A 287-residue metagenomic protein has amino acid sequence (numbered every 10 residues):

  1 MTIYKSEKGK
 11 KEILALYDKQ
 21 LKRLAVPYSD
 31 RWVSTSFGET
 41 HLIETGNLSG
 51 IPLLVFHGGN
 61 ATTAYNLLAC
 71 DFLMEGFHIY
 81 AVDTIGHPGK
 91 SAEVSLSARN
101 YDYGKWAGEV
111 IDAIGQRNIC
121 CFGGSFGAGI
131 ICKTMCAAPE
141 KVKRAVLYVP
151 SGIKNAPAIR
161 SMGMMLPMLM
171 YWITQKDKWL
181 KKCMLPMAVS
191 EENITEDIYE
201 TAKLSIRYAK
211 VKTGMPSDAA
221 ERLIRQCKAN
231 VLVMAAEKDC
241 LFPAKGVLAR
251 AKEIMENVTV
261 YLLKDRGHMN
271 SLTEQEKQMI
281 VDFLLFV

Functional and structural regions predicted by a protein language model:
M1-I51, F77, V281-V287: Alpha/beta-hydrolase fold catalytic core
G38-G89: Conserved HGGG/HGGXW glycine-rich cap/lid loop of the alpha/beta-hydrolase fold
Y80-F122: Active-site loop/oxyanion-hole signature of alpha/beta-hydrolase fold enzymes
C132-C136, V142-W172: Flexible "cap/lid" loop of the alpha/beta hydrolase fold
A158-S161, I173-C227: Conserved alpha/beta-hydrolase catalytic His-Asp/Glu region
C227, V233-A235, D239: Short beta-strand/loop motif that positions the catalytic acidic residue of the alpha/beta-hydrolase fold
K238-F242, M269: Acidic catalytic loop of the alpha/beta-hydrolase fold
V258-V287: Catalytic active-site module of serine/aspartate enzymes centered on a nucleophile-bearing elbow/loop
